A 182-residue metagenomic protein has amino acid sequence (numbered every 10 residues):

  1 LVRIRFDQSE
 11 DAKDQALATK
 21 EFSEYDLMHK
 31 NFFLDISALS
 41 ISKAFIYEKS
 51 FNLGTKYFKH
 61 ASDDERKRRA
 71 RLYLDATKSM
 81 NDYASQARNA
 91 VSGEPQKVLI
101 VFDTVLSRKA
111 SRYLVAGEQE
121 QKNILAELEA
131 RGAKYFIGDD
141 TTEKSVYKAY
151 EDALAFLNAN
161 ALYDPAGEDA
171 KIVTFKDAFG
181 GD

Functional and structural regions predicted by a protein language model:
L1-D182: Basic polyanion-binding and macromolecular-assembly surfaces
